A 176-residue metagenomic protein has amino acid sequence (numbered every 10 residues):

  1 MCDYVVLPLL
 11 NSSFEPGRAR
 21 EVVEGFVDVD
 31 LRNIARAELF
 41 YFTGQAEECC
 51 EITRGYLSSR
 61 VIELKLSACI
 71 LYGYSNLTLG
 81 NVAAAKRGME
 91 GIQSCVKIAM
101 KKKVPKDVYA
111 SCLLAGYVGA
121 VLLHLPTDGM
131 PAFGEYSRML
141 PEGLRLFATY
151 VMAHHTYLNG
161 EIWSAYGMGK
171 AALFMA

Functional and structural regions predicted by a protein language model:
M1, A19, C49, A84-G88 (+2 more regions): Solenoid-repeat scaffolds in large eukaryotic assemblies
M1-Y4, F26-I34, I62-A68, P105-L114 (+1 more regions): Generic helix N-cap/helix-start motif at coil->alpha-helix transitions
D3-V5, L31, A35-E38, L71 (+4 more regions): "A position-specific structural signal for the A-helix of alpha-solenoid helical repeats
S12-E24, E47-Y56, P126-S137: Repeat-mediated protein-protein interaction surfaces in helical alpha-solenoids
P16, A46, V82-A85, P126-T127 (+2 more regions): TPR-repeat structural position
R20, R36, C50, Y72 (+2 more regions): Heptad-repeat amphipathic alpha-helical coiled-coil interaction surface used for oligomerization/assembly
D28, R54-S58, E90-K101, P131-R138 (+1 more regions): Amphipathic alpha-helical segments of tetratricopeptide repeats
